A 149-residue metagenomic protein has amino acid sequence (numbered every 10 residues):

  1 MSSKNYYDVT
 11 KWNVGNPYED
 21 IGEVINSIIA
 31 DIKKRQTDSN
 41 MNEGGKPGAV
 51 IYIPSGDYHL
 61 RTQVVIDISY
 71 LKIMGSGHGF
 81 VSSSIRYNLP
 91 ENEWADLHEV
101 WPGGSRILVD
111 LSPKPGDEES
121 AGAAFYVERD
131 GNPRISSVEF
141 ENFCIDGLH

Functional and structural regions predicted by a protein language model:
S2-T10, V24-I28, K33-G45: Non-transmembrane elongated oligomeric "stalk/shaft" segments that connect baseplates/barrels to distal
K4-Y6, T10-E23, S27, K72-H149: Right-handed parallel beta-helix/beta-spiral solenoid domain characteristic of secreted/periplasmic
I29-D31, I51, H149: Short intrinsically disordered, low-complexity coil segments enriched in acidic
K33-W94: N-terminal extracellular ligand-recognition/capping segment immediately after the signal peptide
